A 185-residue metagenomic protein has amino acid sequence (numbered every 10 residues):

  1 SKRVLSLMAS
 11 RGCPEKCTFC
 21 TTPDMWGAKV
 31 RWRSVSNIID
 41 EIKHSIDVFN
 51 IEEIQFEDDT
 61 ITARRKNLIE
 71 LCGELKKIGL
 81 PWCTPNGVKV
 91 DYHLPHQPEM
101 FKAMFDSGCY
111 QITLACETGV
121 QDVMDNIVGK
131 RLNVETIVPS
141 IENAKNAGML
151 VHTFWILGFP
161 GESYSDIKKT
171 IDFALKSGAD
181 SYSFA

Functional and structural regions predicted by a protein language model:
S1-H152, D172: Radical SAM [4Fe-4S] cluster-binding motif and immediate context
V4-M8, A179-A185: Accessory C-terminal segments flanking Radical SAM cores
M25, P160-G161, A179: A generic structural signal for solvent-exposed, polar alpha-helical segments
A63-K66, S165-K168, S177-A179: Short amphipathic alpha-helical surface micro-motifs
M100, P160-L175: Catalytic cores of alpha/beta
M149-F154, S177-Y182: Conserved beta-strand->loop/alpha-helix structural units within folded catalytic cores of enzymes with alpha/beta
L157: Short glycine/proline-centered loop/turn elements that form peptide/ligand docking sites
